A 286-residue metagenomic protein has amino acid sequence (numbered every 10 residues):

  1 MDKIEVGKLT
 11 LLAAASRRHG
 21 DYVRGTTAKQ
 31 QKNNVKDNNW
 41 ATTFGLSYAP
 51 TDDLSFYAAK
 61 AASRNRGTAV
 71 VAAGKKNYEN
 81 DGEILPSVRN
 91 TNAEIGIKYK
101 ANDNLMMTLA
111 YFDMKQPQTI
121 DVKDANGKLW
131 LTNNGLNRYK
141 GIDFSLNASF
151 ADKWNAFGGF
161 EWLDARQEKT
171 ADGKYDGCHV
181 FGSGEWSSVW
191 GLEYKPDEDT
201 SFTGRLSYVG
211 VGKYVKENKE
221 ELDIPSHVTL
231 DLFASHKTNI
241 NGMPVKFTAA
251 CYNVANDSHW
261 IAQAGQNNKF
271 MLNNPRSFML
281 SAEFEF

Functional and structural regions predicted by a protein language model:
M1-K3, L12, A41-G45, N92-K98 (+7 more regions): Membrane-embedded beta-strand positions in outer-membrane beta-barrel channels/transporters
M1-P50, R66-G67, D172: Signature of Gram-negative outer-membrane beta-barrel scaffolds
I4-E5, V35, A49, P86 (+6 more regions): Surface-exposed coil/turn segments at beta-strand junctions on protein surfaces, enriched
E5-K8, Y111-K115, N133-E217, A255 (+1 more regions): Gram-negative outer-membrane beta-barrel transporters
K8-L11, D52-F56, D103-M107, D152-F157 (+2 more regions): Repeated loop/turn-to-beta-strand initiation elements of outer-membrane beta-barrel proteins
D21, Y48-E94, M106-N133, A171-D172 (+2 more regions): Surface-exposed extracellular loop regions of Gram-negative outer-membrane beta-barrel proteins, predominantly
K29-N38, E79-R89, L131-R138, K174-E185 (+2 more regions): Replace "Gram-negative outer membrane beta-barrel proteins" with "bacterial and organellar outer membrane beta-barrel
F44, A58, T91-A93, V180-F286: Conserved C-terminal beta-signal and adjacent last beta-strands/turns of outer-membrane beta-barrel proteins
